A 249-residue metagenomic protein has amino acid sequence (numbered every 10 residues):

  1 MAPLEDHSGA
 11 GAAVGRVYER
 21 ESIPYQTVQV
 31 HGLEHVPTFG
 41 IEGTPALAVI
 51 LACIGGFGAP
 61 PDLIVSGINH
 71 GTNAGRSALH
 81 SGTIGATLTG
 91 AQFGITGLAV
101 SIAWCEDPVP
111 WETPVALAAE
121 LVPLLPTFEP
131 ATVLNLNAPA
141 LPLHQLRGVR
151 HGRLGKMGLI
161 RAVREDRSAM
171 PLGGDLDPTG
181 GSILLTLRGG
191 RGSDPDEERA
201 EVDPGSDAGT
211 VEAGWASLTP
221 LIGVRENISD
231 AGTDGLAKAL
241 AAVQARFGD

Functional and structural regions predicted by a protein language model:
M1-C53: A cross-family phosphate/adenosyl-ligand binding-site feature
A2-P3, E42, S66-N69, V100-S101 (+2 more regions): Short beta-strand segments
E34-V36, A59-D62, F93-T96, E129-A131 (+1 more regions): Short coil/turn connectors at secondary-structure junctions
T44-L47, A59, G85, V109 (+2 more regions): Conserved active-site and cofactor/substrate-binding residues in soluble primary-metabolism enzymes
T44-P45, N69-T72, L141, G223-V224: Short glycine-rich anion-binding loops that position phosphate/pyrophosphate groups of nucleotides and phosphorylated
P45, I54-G58, A208: Structural beta-alpha unit
L51, F57-W104: Internal, conserved structured core segments that host functional sites
E112-D249: Electrostatically charged, flexible surface regions
